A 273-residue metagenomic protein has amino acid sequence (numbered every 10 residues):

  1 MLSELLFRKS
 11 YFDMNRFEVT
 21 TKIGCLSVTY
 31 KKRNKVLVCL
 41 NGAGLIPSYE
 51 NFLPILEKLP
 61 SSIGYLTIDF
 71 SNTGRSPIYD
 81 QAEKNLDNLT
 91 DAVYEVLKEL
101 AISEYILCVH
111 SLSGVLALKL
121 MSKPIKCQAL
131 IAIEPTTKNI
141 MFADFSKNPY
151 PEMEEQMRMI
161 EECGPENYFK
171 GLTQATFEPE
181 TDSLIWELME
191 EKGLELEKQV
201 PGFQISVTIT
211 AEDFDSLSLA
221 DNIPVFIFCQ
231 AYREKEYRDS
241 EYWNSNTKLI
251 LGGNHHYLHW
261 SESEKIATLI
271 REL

Functional and structural regions predicted by a protein language model:
L5-C25: N-terminal cap/lid segment of alpha/beta-hydrolase-fold proteins
S27-R75: Conserved HGGG/HGGXW glycine-rich cap/lid loop of the alpha/beta-hydrolase fold
Y49-N51, S76-Q81, F142-A143: Conserved catalytic-core motifs of eukaryotic protein kinase domains, centered on the activation segment
T67-I106: Active-site loop/oxyanion-hole signature of alpha/beta-hydrolase fold enzymes
S103-M141: Conserved hydrolase catalytic core segment
I131-C163: Flexible "cap/lid" loop of the alpha/beta hydrolase fold
L188-N246: Conserved serine/cysteine hydrolase catalytic core
N254-S263: Catalytic histidine-centered segment of alpha/beta-hydrolase-like enzymes
